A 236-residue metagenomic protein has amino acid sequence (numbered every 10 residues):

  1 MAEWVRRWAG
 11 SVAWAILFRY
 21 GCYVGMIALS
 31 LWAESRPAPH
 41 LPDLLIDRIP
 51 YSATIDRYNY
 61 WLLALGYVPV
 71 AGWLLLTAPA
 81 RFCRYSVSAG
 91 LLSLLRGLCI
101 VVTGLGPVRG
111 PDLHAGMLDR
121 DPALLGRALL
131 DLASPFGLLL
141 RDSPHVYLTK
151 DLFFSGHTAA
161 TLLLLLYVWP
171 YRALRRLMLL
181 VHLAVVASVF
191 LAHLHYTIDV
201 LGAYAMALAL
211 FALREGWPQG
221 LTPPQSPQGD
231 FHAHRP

Functional and structural regions predicted by a protein language model:
M1-L76, A233-R235: N-terminal transmembrane-helix/juxtamembrane module of multi-pass inner/ER membrane proteins
I16, R57, S93, F154 (+2 more regions): Hydrophobic transmembrane-helix microenvironments that flank and shape a buried ionizable site
F18, C22-M26, S30, L95-I100 (+3 more regions): Alpha-helical transmembrane segments of multipass membrane proteins
R19, L63, A89, M178-V181: Hydrophobic alpha-helical transmembrane segments of polytopic
L31-L41, A78-L174, H182, E215 (+1 more regions): Membrane-interface loops
P144-L148, F190-I198: Membrane-interface helix caps and helix-loop-helix hairpins in membrane proteins
A160-T161, H195-E215: Alpha-helical transmembrane segments that form the membrane-embedded catalytic/substrate-binding core of multi-pass
L183-L191: Membrane-interface alpha helices of multi-pass inner-membrane proteins
